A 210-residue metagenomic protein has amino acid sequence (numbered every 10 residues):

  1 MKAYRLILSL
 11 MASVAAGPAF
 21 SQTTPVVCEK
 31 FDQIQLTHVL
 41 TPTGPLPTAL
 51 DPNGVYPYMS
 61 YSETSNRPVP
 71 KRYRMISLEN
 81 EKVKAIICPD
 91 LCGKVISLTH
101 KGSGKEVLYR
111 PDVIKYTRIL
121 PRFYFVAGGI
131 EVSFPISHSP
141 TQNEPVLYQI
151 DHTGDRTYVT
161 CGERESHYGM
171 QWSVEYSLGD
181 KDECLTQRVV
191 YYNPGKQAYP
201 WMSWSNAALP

Functional and structural regions predicted by a protein language model:
M1-L8: Bacterial N-terminal signal peptides that target proteins for export
A12-S13: Extended, charged helical/alpha-beta scaffold domains that provide interaction surfaces
Q22, P45-P70, M75-E79, V126-E183: Extended, loop-rich substrate-binding clefts of extracytoplasmic carbohydrate-active enzymes
V27, F31-V55, Y73-E144: Acidic-aromatic substrate-binding/catalytic surfaces of carbohydrate-active enzymes
S65, A85-S103, C161-P210: Acidic, contiguous internal or C-terminal segments within carbohydrate-active enzymes that form a structured patch used
